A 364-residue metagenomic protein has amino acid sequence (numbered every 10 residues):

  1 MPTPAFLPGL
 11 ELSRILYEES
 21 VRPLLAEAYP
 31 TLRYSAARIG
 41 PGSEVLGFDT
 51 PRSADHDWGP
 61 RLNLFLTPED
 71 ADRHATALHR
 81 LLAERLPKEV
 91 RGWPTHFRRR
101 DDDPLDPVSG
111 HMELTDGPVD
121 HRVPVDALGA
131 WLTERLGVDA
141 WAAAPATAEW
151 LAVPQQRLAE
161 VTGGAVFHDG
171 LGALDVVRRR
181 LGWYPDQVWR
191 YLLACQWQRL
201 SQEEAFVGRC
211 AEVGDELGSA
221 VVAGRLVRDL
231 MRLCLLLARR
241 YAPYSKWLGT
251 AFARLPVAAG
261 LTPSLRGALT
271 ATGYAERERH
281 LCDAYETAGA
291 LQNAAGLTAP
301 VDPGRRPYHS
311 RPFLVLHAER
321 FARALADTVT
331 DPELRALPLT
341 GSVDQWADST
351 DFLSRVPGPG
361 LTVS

Functional and structural regions predicted by a protein language model:
M1-A37: Helical scaffold of the NTase/Pol beta-like nucleotidyltransferase catalytic core
P2-L10, R61, G208, V213-D215: Glycine- and acidic
L24-A28, L82-V90, C234: A generic secondary-structure signal for well-formed alpha-helical elements
L24-N63, E69: Active-site nucleotide-donor binding segment shared across nucleotidyl transfer reactions
L66-A71, V213-L217: A generic structural motif
D72-T76, R80-A211: Conserved NTP/Mg2+-binding pocket subregion across the NTase superfamily
A148-A336: Conserved nucleotidyltransferase catalytic core and NTase-mimicking acidic/glycine-rich helix/loop elements in nucleic
P332-S364: Extended, compositionally biased alpha-helical segments that mediate assembly or anchoring
